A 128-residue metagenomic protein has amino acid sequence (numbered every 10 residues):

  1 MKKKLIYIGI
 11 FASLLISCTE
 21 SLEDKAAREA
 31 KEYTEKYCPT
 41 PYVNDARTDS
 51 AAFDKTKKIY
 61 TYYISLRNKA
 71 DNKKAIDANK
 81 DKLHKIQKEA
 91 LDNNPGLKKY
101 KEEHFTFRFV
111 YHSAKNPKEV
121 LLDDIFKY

Functional and structural regions predicted by a protein language model:
K2-G9: Sec-dependent signal peptide recognition, specifically the positively charged N-region followed immediately by
L14-S17: C-terminal motif of bacterial Sec signal peptides marking the signal peptidase cleavage site
T19-L22: Bacterial signal peptide processing site
A27-R47: Post-signal peptide N-terminal segment of mature Sec-exported envelope proteins
Y42-R67: Short edge beta-strands and adjacent turn/loop segments
I64-D81: A short interface-forming secondary-structure element
I64-N68, Y111-S113, F126: A mature extracytoplasmic/lumenal domain signature
K88-V120: A short amphipathic beta-strand at an alpha->beta junction
